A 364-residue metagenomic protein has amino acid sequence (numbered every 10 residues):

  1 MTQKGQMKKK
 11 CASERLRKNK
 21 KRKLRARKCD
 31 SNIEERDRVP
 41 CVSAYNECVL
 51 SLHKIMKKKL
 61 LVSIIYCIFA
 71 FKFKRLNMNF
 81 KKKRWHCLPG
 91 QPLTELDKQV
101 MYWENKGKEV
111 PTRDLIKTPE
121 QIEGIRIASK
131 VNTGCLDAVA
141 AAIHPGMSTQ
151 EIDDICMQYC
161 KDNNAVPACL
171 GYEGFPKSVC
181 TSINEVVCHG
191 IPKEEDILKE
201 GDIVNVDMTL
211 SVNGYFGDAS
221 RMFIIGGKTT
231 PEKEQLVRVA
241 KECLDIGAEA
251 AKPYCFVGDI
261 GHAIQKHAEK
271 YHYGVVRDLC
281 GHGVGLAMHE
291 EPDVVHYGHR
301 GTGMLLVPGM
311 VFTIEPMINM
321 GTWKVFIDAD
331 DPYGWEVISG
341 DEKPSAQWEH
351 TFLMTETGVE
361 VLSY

Functional and structural regions predicted by a protein language model:
T2-G5, S31, L52, W85 (+2 more regions): Intrinsically disordered, low-complexity cationic segments
Q3, K8, M56-K57, I64 (+2 more regions): N-terminal compositionally biased, intrinsically disordered segments and leader/signal-like regions
K4, K8-K10, K18-K23, K28 (+1 more regions): Polybasic, lysine-rich low-complexity intrinsically disordered segments
C11-S13, R36-C41: Intrinsic, low-complexity polybasic segments
N19, S43-A44: Repetitive helical segments and hydrophobic/amphipathic motifs
K23, S31-E34, R38, Y45 (+4 more regions): Short, positively charged and aromatic/hydrophobic N-terminal segments
K58, F71-Y364: Active-site neighborhoods and metal-handling regions in enzymes and metal-associated proteins
